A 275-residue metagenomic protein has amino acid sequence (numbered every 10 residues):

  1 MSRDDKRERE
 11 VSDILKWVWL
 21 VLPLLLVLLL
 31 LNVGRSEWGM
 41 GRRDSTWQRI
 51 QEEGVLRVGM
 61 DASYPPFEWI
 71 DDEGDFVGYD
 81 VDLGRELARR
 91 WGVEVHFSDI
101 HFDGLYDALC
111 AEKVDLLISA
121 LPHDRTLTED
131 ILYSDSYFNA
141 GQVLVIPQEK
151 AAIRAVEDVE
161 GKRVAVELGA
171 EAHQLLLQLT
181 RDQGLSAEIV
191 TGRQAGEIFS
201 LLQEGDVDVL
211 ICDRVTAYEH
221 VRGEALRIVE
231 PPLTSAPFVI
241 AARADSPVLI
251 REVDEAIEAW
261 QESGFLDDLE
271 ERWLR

Functional and structural regions predicted by a protein language model:
E10-L20, W38-A120, I189-T191, V253: Extracytoplasmic small-molecule ligand-binding "clamshell" domains of the periplasmic binding protein/Venus flytrap
K16-G34: Hydrophobic membrane-insertion alpha-helices, especially the h-region of bacterial N-terminal signal peptides
L28-R42, E171-G192, E224-P232, I257-R275: Ligand-binding clefts/hinges and TM-proximal coupling segments of bilobed small-molecule sensing domains
E37-M40, V81, R85, R89 (+2 more regions): Acidic, polar ligand-binding/catalytic clefts
Q48, V81, R85-R89, D103 (+11 more regions): Solvent-exposed, polar/charged alpha-helical surfaces in well-ordered, non-transmembrane soluble domains, broadly
L56-R57, A111, D115-L116, L132 (+5 more regions): Short, Asp-centered acidic motifs that coordinate Mg2+ and/or phosphate in catalytic or ligand-binding sites
R57-P66, G74-R89, L121-P122, V143-E197 (+3 more regions): Bilobed "Venus flytrap"/periplasmic-binding protein-like clamshell domains and structurally analogous long
F138-P147, R214-E258, L274-R275: Periplasmic-binding protein-like
